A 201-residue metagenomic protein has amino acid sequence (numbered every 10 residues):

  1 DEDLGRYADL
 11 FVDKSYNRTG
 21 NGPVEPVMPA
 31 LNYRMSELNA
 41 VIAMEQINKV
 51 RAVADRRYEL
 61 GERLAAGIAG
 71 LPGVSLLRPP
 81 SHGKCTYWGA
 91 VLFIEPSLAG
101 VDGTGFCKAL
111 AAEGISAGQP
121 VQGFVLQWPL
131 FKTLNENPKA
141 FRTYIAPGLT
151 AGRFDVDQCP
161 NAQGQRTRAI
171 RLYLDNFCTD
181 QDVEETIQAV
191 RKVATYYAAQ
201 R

Functional and structural regions predicted by a protein language model:
D1-G89: Active-site region of PLP-dependent enzymes
D1-K14, V101, G105-I115: Basic phosphate/pyrophosphate-binding loop/patch that engages nucleotide-derived ligands
Y16-P23, R63-A66, C107-A169, Q200-R201: Conserved PLP cofactor-binding pocket of PLP-dependent enzymes
V50-V53, N161, D182: Residue-level preference for long, well-ordered alpha-helices that form the structural scaffold of enzyme catalytic
V53, L60, F106, T186-A189: Hydrophobic alpha-helical membrane-association signature
R78-P80, Y87-A99, A117-E136, T167-Q181: Conserved PLP-binding active-site segment of the aspartate aminotransferase-like
N176-R201: C-terminal/domain-terminus segments
